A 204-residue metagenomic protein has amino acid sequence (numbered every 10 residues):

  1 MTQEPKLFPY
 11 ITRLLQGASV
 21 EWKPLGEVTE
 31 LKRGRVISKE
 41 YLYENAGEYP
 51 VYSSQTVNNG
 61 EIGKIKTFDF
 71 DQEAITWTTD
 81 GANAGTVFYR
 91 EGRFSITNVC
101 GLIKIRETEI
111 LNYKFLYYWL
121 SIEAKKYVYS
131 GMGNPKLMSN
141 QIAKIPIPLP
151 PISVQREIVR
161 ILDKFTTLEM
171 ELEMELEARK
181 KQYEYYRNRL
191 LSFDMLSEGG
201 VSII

Functional and structural regions predicted by a protein language model:
M1-I204: Charged, alpha-helix-forming regions
